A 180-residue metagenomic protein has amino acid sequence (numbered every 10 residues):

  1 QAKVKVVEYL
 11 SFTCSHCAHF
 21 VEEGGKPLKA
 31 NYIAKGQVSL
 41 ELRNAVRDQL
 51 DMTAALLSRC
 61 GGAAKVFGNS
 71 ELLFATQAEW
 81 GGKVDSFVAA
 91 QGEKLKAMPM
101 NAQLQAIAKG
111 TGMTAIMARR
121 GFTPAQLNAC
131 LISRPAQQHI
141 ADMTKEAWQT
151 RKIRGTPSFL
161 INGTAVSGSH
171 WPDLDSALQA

Functional and structural regions predicted by a protein language model:
A2, G36, G155: Residue-level signal for beta-strand positions within conserved beta-sheet cores that form or flank
A2-A18, L40-E41: Short active-site neighborhood of thiol/selenol oxidoreductases, capturing the structured segment around
V6-Y9, Q91-K94, T123-P124: A short alpha-helix capping/helix-coil boundary motif
E8, E22, G168: Conserved strand-loop elements at the edges of beta-sheets that form or border functional pockets
S11, L104-A180: C-terminal cap of thioredoxin/glutaredoxin-like
F12-S15, A97-P99, N128-A129: A short, structure-level motif marking secondary-structure boundaries and short turns
T13, Y32, G36, G61-K65 (+6 more regions): Sec/Tat-exported extracytoplasmic proteins
A18-Q105: Structural alpha/beta surface segment adjacent to cysteine/selenocysteine redox centers across thiol/disulfide enzymes
